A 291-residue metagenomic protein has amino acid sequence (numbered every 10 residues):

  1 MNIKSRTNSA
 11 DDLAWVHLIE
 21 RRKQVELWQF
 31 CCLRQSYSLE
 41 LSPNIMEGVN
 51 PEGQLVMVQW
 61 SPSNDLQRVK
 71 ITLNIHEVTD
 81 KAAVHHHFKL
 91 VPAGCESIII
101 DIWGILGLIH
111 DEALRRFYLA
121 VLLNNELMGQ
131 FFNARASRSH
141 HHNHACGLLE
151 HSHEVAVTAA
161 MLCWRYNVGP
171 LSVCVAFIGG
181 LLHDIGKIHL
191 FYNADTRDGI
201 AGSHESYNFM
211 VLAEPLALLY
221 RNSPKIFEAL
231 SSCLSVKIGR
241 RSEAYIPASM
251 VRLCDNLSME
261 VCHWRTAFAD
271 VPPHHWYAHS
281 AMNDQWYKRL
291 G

Functional and structural regions predicted by a protein language model:
N2-K23: Structural detector for short beta-strands of small beta-barrel domains
L13-W15, Q29, M57-Q59: Beta-strand secondary-structure signal
E20-L41: OB-fold (S1/OB) nucleic-acid-binding surfaces
S42-Q59: Short nucleic-acid-contacting surface segments enriched for D/E, G, S/T with interspersed K/R
S61-P92: OB-fold/S1-family single-stranded nucleic acid-binding modules
D80-D198: Acidic/His-rich, divalent-metal-binding segments that scaffold phosphate/diphosphate chemistry
S139, H144, M161-P273: Divalent metal-dependent catalytic cores for phosphoryl transfer on phosphate-bearing substrates
S258, H274-R289: C-terminal membrane module of polytopic membrane proteins
